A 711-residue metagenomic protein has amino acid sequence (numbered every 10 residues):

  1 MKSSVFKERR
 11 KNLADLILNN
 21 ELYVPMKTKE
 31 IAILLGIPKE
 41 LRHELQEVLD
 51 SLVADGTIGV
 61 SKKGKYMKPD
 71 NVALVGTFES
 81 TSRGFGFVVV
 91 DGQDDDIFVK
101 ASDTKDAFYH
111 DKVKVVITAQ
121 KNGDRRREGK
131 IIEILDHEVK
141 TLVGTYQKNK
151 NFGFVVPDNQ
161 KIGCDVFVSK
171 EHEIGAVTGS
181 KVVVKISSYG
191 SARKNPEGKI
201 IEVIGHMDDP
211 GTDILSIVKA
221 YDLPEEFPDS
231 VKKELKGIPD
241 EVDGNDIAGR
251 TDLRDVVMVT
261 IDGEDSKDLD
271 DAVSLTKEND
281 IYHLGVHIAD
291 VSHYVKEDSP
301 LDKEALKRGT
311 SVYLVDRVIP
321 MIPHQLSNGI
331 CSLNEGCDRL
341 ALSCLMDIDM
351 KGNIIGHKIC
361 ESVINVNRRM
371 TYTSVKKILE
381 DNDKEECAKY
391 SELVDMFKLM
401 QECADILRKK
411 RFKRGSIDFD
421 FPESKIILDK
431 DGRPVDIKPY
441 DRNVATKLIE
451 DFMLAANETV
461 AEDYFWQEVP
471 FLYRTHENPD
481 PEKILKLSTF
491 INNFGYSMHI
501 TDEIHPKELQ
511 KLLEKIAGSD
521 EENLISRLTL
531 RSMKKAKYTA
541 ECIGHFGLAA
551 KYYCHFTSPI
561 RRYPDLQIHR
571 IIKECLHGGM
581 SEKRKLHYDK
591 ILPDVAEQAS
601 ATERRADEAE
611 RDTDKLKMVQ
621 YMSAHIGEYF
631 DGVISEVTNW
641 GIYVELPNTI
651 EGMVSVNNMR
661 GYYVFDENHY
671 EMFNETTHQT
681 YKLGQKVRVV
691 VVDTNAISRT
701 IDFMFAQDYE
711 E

Functional and structural regions predicted by a protein language model:
M1-G285, S292-D338, K376-K377, H669-M672 (+3 more regions): Charge-lined substrate channels and their catalytic hotspots, especially those that engage the 3′ end of RNA
I33, Y189-G190, P210, S216-K219 (+4 more regions): Electropositive polyanion-binding surfaces
